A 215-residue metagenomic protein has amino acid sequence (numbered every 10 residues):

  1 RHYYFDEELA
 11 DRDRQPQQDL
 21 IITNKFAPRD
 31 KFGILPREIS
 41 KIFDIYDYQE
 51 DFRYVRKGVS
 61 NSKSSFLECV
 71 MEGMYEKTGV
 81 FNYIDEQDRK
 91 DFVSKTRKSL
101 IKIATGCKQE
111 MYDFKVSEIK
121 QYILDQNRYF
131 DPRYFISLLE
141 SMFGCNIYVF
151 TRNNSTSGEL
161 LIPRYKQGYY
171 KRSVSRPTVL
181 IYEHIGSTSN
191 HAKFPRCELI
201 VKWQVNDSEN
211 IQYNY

Functional and structural regions predicted by a protein language model:
R1-S60, Y75: Non-catalytic, low-structured ubiquitin/UBL-interacting segments
E8-A10, K31, M71, S187 (+1 more regions): Short linear sequence elements within intrinsically disordered, low-complexity coil regions
F32-S40, K108, D207-Y215: Short, structured coil/loop segments at alpha-helix boundaries
E38-Y54, S60-K63, L67-Y165: Papain-like cysteine protease catalytic cores
D125-Y215: Deubiquitinase catalytic domains
